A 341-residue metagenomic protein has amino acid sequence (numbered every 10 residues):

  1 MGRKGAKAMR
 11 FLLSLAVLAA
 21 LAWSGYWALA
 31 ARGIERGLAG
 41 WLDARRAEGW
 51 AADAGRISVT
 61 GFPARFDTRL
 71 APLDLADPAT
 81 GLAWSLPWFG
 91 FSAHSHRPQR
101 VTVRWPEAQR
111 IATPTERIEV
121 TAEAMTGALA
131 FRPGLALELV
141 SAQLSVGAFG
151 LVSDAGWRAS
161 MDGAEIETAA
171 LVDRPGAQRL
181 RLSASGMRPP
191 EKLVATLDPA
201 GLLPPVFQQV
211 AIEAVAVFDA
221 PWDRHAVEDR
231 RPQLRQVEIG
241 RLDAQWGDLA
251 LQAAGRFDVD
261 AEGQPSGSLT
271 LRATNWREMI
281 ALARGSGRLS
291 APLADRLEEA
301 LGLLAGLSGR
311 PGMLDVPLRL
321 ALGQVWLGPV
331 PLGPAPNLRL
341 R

Functional and structural regions predicted by a protein language model:
G5-A39: N-terminal type II signal-anchor transmembrane helix that functions as the membrane-insertion/stop-transfer segment
M9-L13, G55-S58, V227-P232, Q236 (+3 more regions): Extended terminal
L38-R56: Short extracytoplasmic/periplasmic juxtamembrane "stem" segments immediately C-terminal to an N-terminal membrane anchor
W50-D173, L242: N-terminal beta-strand/beta-hairpin edge segment
I57-V59, L86-H96, V120-A136, S153 (+6 more regions): Extended lipid/amphipathic-ligand handling interfaces
D74-A83, Q109-V120, A148-A159, A170 (+6 more regions): Flexible, membrane-facing loop/turn or short amphipathic-helix motifs that contact lipid bilayers or gate lipid-binding
E165, L180-A184: Beta-strand-enriched cores of mature, soluble protein domains
